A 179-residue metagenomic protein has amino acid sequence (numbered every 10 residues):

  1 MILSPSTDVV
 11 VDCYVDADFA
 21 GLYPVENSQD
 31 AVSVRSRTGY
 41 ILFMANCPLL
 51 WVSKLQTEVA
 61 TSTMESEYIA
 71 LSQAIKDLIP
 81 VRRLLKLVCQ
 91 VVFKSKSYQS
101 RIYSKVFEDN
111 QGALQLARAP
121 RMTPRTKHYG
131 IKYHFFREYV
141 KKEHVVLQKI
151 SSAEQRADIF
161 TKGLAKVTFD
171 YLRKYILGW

Functional and structural regions predicted by a protein language model:
M1-W179: Divalent metal-binding acidic/histidine catalytic loops
